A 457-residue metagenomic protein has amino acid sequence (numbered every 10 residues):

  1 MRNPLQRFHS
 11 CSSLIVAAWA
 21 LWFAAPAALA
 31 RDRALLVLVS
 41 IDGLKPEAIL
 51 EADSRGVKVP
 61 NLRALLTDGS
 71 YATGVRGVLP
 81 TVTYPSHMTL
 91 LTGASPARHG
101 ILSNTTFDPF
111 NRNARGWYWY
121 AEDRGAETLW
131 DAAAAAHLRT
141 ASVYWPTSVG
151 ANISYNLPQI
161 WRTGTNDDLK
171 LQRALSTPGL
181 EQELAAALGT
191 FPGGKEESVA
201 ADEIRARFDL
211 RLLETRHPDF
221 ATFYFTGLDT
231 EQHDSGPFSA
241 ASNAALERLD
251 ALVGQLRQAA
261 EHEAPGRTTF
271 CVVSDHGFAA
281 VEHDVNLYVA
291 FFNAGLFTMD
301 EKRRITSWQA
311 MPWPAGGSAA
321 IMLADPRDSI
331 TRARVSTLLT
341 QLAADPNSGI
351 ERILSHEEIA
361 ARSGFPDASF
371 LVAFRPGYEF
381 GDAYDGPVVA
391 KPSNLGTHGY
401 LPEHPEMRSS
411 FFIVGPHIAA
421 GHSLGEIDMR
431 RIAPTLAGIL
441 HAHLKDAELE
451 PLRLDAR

Functional and structural regions predicted by a protein language model:
R2-I15: Bacterial N-terminal signal peptides that target proteins for export
A24-A25: N-terminal signal peptide c-region/cleavage motif recognized by signal peptidases
L29-S70: Active-site-proximal N-terminal segment of extracellular/periplasmic enzymes that hydrolyze or transfer
I41, T73, P80-V82, T106-E122 (+4 more regions): Secreted, luminal/periplasmic, and some membrane-associated catalytic domains that remodel anionic oxygen-ester
A48-I49, V199-F223, L228-C271, R334-Q341 (+2 more regions): A long, amphipathic alpha-helix that forms part of the scaffold/cap immediately adjacent to metal-dependent active
Y71-A94, V143-I153, T226, E448-R453: Short, solvent-exposed turn/loop segments enriched in Gly/Ser/Thr/Pro and often Arg
S95-G236, R334: His/Asp/Glu-rich, glycine-adjacent segments that coordinate divalent cations and/or stabilize oxyanion chemistry on
F292-S336, N394-I439: Substrate-binding rim/cap in mid-to-C-terminal beta-strand-loop elements of soluble/periplasmic
